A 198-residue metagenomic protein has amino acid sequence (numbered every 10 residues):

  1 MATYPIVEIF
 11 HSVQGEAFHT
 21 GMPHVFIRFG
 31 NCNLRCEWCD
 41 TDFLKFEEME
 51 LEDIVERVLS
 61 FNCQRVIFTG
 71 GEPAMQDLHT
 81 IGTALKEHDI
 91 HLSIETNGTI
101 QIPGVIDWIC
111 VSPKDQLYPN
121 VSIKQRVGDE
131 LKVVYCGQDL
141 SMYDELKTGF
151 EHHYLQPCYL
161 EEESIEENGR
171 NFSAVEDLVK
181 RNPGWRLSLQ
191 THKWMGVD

Functional and structural regions predicted by a protein language model:
M1, V13-T20, D42, F61 (+4 more regions): Short, flexible coil/linker segments at or flanking structured domains
M1-F26, G30, R35-W38, R181 (+2 more regions): Flexible, acidic/Gly-rich N-terminal and inter-domain linker regions that tether and position cofactor-handling modules
Y4, A17-H19, R57, N62 (+3 more regions): Bulky hydrophobic/aromatic packing residues
V7-E8, P23-H24, F29, R35-D107: Conserved Radical SAM active-site core
A74-D198: Conserved AdoMet/S-adenosylmethionine-binding subsite of the radical SAM
